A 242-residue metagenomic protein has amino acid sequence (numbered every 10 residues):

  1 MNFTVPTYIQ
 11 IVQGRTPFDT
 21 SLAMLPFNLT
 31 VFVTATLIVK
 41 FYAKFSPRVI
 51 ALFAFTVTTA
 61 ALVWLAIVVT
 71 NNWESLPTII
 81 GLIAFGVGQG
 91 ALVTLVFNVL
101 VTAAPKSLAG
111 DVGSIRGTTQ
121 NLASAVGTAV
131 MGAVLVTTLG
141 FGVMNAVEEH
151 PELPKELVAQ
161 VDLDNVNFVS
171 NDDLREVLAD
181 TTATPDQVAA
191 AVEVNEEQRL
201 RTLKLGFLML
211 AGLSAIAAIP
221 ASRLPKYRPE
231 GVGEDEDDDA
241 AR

Functional and structural regions predicted by a protein language model:
M1-N145, A215: 12-transmembrane solute porter fold
L29, I80, L108, P154-L157 (+3 more regions): A generic alpha-helix propensity feature with a strong bias for hydrophobic helices
N98, D111, G140, N145 (+1 more regions): Transmembrane-helix exit segments and adjacent C-terminal regions of multi-pass membrane proteins
H150-D164: Short extracytoplasmic/periplasmic juxtamembrane "stem" segments immediately C-terminal to an N-terminal membrane anchor
